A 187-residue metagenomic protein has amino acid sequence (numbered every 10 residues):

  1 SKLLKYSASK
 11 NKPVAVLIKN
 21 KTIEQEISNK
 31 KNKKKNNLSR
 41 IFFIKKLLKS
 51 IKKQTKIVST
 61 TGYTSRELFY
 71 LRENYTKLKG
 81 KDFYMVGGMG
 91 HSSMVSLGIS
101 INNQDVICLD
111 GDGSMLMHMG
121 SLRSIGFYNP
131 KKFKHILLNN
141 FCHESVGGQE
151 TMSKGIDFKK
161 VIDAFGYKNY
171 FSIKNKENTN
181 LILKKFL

Functional and structural regions predicted by a protein language model:
S1-K12, L17, N29, L183: Internal gly/pro-rich beta-alpha loop/helix module that stabilizes soluble enzyme cofactors or their anionic handles
S1-Y6, F42-K46, S50, Y70-L187: Thiamine diphosphate
N11-A15, Q54-K56, D105-I107, K132: Residue-level preference for the first positions of well-ordered beta-strands
A15-K19, V58-T60, L109-D110, H135-N139: Short beta-strand segments
Q25-E26, E67-L68, H118: Short helix/loop capping segments that flank catalytic or ligand/cofactor-binding pockets
I27-T60: Active-site pocket-lining segments that scaffold enzyme catalytic pockets across diverse folds
K56-L78: Acidic-glycine-rich active-site phosphate/pyrophosphate-binding loop
